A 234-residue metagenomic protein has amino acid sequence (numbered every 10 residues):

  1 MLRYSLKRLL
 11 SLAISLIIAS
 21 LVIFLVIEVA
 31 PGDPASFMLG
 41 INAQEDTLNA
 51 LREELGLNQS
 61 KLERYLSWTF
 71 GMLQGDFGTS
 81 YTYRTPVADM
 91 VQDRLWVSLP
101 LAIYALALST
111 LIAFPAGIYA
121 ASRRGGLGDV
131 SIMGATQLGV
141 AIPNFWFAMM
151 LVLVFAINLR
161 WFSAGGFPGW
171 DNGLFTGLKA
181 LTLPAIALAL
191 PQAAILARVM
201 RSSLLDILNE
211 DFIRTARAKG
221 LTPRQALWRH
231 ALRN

Functional and structural regions predicted by a protein language model:
L2-Y4, A13-L16, D93-V130, N144 (+2 more regions): Alpha-helical transmembrane segments of integral membrane proteins, especially multi-pass inner/plasma-membrane
L16-L66, L159-A180: Hydrophobic alpha-helical transmembrane segments of membrane transport/permease proteins and related membrane-embedded
V22-V29, Q59, F70, G134-G165 (+1 more regions): Membrane-water interface segments at the C-terminal ends of transmembrane alpha-helices in multi-pass inner-membrane
I23, I27, P31, A35 (+5 more regions): Membrane-water interface at transmembrane helix exits
G40, A50-E53, S67-G71, D89-D93 (+5 more regions): Short amphipathic alpha-helical coupling elements at transmembrane boundaries
N58-F114: An internal, D/E-rich "acidic patch" concept
